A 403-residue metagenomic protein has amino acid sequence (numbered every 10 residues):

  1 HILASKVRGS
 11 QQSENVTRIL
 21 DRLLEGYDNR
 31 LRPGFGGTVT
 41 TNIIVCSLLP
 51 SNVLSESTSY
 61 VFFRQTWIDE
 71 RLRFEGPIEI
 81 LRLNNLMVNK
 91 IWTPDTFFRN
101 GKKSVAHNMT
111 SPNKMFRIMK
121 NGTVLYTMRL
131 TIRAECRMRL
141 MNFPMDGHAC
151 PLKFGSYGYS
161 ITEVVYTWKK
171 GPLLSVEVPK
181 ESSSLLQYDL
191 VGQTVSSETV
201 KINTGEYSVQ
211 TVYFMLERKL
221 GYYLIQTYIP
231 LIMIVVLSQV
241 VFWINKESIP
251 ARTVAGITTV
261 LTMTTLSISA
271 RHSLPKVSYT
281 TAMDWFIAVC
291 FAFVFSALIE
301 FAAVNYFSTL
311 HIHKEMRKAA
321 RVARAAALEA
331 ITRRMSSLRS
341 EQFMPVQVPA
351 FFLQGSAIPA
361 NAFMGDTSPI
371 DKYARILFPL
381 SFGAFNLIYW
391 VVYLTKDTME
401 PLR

Functional and structural regions predicted by a protein language model:
H1-I257, S269-F286, Y306-A374, L394-R403: Non-transmembrane, solvent-exposed beta-strand/loop segments in proteins with extracellular/lumenal exposure or large
I232-L237, I287-A302, Y373-V392: Single-pass alpha-helical transmembrane segments
M263-S269: Aromatic-anchored segments of alpha-helical transmembrane domains
